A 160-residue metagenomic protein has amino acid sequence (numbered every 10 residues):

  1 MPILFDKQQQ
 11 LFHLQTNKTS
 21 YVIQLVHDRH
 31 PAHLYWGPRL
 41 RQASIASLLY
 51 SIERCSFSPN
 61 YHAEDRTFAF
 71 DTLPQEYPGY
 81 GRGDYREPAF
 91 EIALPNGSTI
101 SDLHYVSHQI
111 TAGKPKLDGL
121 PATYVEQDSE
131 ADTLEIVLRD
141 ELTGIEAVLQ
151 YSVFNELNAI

Functional and structural regions predicted by a protein language model:
M1-I160: N-terminal accessory beta-strand-rich subdomains and adjacent acidic, glycine-rich linkers that precede catalytic cores
